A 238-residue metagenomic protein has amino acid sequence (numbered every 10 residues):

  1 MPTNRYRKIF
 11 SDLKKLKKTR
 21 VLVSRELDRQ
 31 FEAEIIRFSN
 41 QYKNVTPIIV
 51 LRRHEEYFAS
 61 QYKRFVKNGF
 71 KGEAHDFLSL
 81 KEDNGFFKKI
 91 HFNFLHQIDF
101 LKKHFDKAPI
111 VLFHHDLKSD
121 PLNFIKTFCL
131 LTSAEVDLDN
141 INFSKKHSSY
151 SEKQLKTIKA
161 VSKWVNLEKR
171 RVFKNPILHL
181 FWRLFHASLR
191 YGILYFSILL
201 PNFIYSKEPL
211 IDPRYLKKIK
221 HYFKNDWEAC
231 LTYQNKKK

Functional and structural regions predicted by a protein language model:
M1-K238: Anion-recognition interface
